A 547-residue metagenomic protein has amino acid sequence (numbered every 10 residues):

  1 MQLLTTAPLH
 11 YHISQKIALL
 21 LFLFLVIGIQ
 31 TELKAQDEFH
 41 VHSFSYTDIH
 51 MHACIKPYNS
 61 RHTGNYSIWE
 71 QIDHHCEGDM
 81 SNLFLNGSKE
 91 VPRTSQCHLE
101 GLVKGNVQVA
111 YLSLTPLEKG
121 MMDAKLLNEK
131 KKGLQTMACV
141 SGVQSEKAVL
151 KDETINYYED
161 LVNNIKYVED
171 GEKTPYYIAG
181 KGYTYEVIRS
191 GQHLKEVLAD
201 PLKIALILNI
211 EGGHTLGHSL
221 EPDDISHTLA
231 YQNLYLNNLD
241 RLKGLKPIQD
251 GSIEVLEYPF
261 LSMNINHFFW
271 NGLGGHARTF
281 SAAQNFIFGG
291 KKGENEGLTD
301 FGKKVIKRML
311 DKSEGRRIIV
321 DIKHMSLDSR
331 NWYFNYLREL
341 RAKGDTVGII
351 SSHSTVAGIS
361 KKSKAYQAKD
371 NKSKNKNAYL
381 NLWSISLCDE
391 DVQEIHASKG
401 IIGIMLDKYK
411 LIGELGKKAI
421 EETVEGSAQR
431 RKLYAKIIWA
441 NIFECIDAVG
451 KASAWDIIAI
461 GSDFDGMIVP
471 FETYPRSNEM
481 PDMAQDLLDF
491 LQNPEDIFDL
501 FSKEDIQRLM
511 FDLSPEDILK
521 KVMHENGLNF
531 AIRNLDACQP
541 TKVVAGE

Functional and structural regions predicted by a protein language model:
M1-S14: N-terminal secretory signal peptides that target proteins for export/translocation
L9-H10, F24, F44: A general, composition-driven signal for non-globular sequence regions
A18-G28: Bacterial N-terminal signal peptides
T31-K34: Sec/Tat signal peptide C-region and signal peptidase I cleavage site
Q36-S313, D328-R330, F334-D345, I349 (+2 more regions): N-terminal hydrophobic targeting/anchoring segments and the immediately downstream early-domain regions of hydrolases
I318-K323: Short catalytic-loop micro-motif centered on adjacent basic/acidic residues
